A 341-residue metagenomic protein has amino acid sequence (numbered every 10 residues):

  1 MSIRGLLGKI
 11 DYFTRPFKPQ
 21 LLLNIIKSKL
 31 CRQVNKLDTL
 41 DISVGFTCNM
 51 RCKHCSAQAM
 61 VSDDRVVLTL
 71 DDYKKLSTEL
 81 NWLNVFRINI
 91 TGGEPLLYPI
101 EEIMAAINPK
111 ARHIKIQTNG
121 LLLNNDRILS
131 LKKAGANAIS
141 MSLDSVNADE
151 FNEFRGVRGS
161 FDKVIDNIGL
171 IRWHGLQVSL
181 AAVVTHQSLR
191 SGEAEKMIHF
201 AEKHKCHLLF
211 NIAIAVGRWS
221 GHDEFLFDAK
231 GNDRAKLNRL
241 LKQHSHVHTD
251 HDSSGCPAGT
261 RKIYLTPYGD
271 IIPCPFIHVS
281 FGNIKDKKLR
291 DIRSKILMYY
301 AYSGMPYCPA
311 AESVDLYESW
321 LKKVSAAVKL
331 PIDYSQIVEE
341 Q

Functional and structural regions predicted by a protein language model:
I3-K133: Conserved alpha-helical substructure of the radical SAM core
P16-L37, K230-G231, L237-N238, H278-L297: Short, charged low-complexity linear segments at domain edges
T47-Q58, A258, P273, M305-D315: Local cysteine-cluster metal-coordination motifs and their immediate loop/turn environment, predominantly Fe-S cluster
S62, E94, L122, V184-S188 (+2 more regions): Short histidine/acidic/glycine/proline-rich micro-motifs that form metal- and phosphate-coordinating active-site loops
F86, H113, N137, Q177 (+1 more regions): Residue-level detector of anion-binding/catalytic polar loops
K133-A134, D144, D149-K262, T266-Y268: Radical SAM enzyme [4Fe-4S]-AdoMet core and its adjacent flexible, acidic and glycine-rich loops/tails across
P275-Q341: Flexible mid-to-C-terminal extensions adjoining Fe-S/redox cofactors in radical SAM and related proteins
